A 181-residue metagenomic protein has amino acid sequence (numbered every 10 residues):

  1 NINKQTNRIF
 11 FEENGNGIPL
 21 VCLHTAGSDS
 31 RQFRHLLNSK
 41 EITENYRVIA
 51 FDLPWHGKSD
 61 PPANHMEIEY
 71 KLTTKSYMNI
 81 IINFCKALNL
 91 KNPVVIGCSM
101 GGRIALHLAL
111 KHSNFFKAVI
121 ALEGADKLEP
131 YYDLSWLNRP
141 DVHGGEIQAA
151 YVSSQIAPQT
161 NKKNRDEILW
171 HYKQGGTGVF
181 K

Functional and structural regions predicted by a protein language model:
N7-A63: Conserved HGGG/HGGXW glycine-rich cap/lid loop of the alpha/beta-hydrolase fold
P19, R47, K91-V94, F115-A118: Structural signature of beta-strand start/N-cap positions in the alpha/beta core of ABC transporter nucleotide-binding
A26-G27, S99-M100, H112, A125-D126: Short, flexible active-site-adjacent loop segments at beta-strand->alpha-helix junctions, enriched in small/polar
I49-I96: Active-site loop/oxyanion-hole signature of alpha/beta-hydrolase fold enzymes
G97, G101, A105: Gly/Ala-rich beta-loop-alpha elbow adjacent to hydrolase catalytic centers
L106-K111, F115-I147: Flexible "cap/lid" loop of the alpha/beta hydrolase fold
P130-Y131, W136, V142-K181: Conserved alpha/beta-hydrolase catalytic His-Asp/Glu region
